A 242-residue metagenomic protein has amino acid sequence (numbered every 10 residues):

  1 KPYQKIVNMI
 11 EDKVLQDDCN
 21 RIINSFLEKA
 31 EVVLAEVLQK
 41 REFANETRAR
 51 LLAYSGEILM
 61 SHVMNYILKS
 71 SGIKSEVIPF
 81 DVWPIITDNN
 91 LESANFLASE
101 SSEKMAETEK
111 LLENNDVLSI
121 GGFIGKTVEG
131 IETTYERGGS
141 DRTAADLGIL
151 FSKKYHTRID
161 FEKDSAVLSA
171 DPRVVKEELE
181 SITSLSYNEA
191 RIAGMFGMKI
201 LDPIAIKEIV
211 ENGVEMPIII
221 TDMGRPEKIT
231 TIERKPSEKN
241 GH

Functional and structural regions predicted by a protein language model:
K1, N8-E11, Q16, A35-K40 (+1 more regions): C-terminal catalytic "cap/lid" subdomain
R21-Q39: Core structural elements
N45-R50: A short, GP-enriched loop/loop-strand-helix hinge that lies immediately N-terminal to, or at the N-terminal rim
